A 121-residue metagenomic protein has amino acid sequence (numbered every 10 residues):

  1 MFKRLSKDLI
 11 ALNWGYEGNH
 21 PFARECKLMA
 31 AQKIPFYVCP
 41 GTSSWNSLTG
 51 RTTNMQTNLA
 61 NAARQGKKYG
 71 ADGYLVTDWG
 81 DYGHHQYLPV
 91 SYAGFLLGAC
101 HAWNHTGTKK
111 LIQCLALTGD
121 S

Functional and structural regions predicted by a protein language model:
M1-S121: Substrate-binding groove of N-acetylhexosamine-processing glycoside hydrolases
